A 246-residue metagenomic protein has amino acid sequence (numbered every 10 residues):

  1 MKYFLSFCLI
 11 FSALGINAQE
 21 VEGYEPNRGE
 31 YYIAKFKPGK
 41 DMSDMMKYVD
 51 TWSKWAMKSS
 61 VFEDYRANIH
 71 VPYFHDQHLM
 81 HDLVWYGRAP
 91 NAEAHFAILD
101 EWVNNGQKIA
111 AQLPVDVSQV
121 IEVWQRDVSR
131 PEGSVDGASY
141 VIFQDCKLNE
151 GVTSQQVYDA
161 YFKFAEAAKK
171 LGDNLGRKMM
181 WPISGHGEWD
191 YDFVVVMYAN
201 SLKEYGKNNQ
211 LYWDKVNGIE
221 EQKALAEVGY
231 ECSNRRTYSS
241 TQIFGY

Functional and structural regions predicted by a protein language model:
M1-F4, Q19: Positively charged n-region of N-terminal signal peptides that target proteins for export
Y3-L14: Sec-dependent N-terminal signal peptides
A18-Y246: Short S/T/G/P-rich N-terminal loop/turn motif that feeds into the first structured element of a domain
